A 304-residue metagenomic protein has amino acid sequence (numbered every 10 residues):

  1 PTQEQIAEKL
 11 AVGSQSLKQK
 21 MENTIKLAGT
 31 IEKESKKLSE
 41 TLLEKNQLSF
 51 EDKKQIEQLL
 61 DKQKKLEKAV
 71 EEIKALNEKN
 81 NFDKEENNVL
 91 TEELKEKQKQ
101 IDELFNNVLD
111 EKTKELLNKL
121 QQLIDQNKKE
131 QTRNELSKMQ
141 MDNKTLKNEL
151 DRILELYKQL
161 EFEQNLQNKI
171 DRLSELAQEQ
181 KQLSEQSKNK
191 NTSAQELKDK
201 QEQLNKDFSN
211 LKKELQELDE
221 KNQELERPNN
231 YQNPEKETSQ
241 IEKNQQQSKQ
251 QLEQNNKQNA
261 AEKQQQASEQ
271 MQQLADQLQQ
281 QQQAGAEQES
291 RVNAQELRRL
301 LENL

Functional and structural regions predicted by a protein language model:
P1-L304: Feature detects intrinsically disordered, low-complexity acidic/polar segments
